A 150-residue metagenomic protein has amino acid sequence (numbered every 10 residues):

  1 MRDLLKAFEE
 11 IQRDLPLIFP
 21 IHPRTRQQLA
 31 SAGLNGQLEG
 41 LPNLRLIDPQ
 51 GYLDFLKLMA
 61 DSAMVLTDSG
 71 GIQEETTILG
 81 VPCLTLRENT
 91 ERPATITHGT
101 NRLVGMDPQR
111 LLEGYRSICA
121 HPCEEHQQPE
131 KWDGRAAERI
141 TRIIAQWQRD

Functional and structural regions predicted by a protein language model:
M1-D14, T25-D150: Nucleotide-activated sugar donor-binding and catalytic core shared by glycosyltransferases and related lipid-linked
H22: Conserved C-terminal portion of the radical SAM core fold that forms the substrate/S-adenosylmethionine-binding
